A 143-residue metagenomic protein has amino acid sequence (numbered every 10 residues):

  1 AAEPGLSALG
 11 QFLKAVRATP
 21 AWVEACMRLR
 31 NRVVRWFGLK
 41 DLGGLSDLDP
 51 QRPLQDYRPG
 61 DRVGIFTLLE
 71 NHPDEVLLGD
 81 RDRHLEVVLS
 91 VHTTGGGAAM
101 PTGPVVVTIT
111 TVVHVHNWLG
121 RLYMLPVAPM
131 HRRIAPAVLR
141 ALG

Functional and structural regions predicted by a protein language model:
A1-L48: Hydrophobic ligand-binding cavity/cleft-lining segments
Q11, L68, I109: Hydrophobic pocket/interface hotspot
M27-R30, G43, A99, V138-G143: Short C-terminal domain-edge/linker segments immediately following a structured domain
G44-P59: Flexible internal linker/loop segments at domain or repeat junctions
Q55-P101: Hydrophobic-ligand binding "helix-grip"
L68, P104-V106, A141: Hydrophobic/basic alpha-helical segments enriched in Actinobacteria
R83-L125: Beta-strand/loop substructures that line and gate deep hydrophobic ligand-binding cavities in soluble
L122-G143: A conserved amphipathic terminal alpha-helix motif
